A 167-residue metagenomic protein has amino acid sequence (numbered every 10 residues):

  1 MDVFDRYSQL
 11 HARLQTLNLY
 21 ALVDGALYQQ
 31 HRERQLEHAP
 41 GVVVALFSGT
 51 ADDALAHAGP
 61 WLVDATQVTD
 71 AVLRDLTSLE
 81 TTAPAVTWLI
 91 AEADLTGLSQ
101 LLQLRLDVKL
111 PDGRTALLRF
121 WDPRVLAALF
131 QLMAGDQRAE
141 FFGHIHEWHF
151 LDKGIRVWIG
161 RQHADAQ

Functional and structural regions predicted by a protein language model:
M1-R119, P123-Q167: Terminal low-complexity "docking" segments
